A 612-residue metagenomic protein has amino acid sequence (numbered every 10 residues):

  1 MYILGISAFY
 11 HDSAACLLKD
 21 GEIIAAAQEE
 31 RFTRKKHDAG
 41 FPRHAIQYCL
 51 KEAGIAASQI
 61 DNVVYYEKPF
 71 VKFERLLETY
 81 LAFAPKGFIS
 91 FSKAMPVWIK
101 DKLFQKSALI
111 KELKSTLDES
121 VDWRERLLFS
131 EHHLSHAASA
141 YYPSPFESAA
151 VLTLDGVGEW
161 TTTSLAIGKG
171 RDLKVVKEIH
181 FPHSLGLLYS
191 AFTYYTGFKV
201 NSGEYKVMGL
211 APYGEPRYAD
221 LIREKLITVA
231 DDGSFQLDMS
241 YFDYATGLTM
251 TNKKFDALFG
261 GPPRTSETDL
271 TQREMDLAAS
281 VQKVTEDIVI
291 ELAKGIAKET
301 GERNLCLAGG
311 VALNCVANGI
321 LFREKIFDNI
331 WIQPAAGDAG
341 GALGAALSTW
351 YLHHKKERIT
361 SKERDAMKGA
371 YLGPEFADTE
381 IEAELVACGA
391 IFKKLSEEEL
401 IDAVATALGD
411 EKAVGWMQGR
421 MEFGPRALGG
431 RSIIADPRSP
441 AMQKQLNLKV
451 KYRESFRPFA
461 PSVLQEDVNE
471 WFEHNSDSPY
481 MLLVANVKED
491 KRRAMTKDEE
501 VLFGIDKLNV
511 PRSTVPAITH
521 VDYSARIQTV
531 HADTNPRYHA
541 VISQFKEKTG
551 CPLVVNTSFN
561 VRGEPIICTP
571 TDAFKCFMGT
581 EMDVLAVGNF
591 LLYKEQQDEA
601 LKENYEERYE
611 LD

Functional and structural regions predicted by a protein language model:
Y2, S7-A25, T33-K36, T79-F91 (+8 more regions): Flexible beta->alpha loop and helix N-cap segments adjacent to enzyme active/binding sites
R31-I55, V289: N-terminal phosphate-binding loop and adjacent alpha-helix
H44-E52, V63-E67, V541, T549-C551: Short HxH-centered metal-ligating active-site micro-motif
Q47-D61, E112-V121, L292-T300: Phosphate/pyrophosphate-binding loops at sites that engage ATP/ADP/AMP, CoA/4′-phosphopantetheine, polyphosphate
I55-I89: Hydrophobic or amphipathic alpha-helical targeting/insertion segments
A56-K68, L127-L128, G301-G310, G415: Short glycine-rich phosphate-binding loop at a beta-alpha junction
E274, A278: Active-site-adjacent structural elements in enzyme catalytic domains
A279-L305: Phosphate/ATP-binding catalytic cores across multiple sugar-kinase/actin-like superfamilies, primarily ASKHA
